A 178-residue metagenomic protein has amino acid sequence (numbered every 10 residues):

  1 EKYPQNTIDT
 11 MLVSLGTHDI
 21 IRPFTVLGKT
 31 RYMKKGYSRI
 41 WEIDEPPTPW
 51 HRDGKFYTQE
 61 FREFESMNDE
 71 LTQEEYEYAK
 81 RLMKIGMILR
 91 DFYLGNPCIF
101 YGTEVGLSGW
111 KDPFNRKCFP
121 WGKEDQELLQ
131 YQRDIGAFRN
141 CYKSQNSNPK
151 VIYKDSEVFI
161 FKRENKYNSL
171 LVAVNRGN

Functional and structural regions predicted by a protein language model:
E1-N178: Active-site and adjacent substrate-binding regions of carbohydrate-active enzymes
